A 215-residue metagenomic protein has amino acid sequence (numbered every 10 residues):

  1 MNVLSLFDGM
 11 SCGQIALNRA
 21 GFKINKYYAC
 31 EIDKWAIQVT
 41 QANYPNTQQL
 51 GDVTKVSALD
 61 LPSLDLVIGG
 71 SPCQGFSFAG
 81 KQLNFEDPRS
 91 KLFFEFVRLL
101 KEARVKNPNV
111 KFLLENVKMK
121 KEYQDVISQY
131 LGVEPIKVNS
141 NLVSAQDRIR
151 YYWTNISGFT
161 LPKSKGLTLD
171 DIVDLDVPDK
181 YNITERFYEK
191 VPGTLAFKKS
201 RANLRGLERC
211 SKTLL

Functional and structural regions predicted by a protein language model:
M1-K26, K101-N109, D125-L215: S-adenosyl-L-methionine-dependent DNA methyltransferase catalytic core
N2-N109, K120-Q129, P135: Core alpha/beta nucleotide-donor-binding catalytic domains of modification enzymes
V53, V117, I172-V173: Hydrophobic aliphatic residue packing
P72, E115-K118, N141: Short strand-turn motif at the edge of the Rossmann-like AdoMet-binding core
V110-L114: Conserved beta-strand signature within the Rossmann-like core of class I S-adenosyl-L-methionine
